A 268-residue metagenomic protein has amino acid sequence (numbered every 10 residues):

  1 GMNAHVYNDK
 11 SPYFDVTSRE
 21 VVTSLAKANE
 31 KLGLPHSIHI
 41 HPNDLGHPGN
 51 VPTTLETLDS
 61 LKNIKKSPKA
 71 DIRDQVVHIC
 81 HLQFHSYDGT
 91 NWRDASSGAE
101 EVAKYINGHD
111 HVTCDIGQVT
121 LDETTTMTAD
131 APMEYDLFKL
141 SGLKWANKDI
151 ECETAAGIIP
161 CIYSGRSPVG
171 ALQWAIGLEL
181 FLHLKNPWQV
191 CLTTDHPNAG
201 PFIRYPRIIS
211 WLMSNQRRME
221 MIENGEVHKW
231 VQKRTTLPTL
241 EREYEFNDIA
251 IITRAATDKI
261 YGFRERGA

Functional and structural regions predicted by a protein language model:
G1, H5-Q189: Histidine/acidic residue-rich metal-binding segments in metalloenzymes
A155-C161, S167, W174-A268: His/Asp/Glu-enriched, well-ordered alpha-helical/loop segment that forms or immediately abuts the divalent-metal
